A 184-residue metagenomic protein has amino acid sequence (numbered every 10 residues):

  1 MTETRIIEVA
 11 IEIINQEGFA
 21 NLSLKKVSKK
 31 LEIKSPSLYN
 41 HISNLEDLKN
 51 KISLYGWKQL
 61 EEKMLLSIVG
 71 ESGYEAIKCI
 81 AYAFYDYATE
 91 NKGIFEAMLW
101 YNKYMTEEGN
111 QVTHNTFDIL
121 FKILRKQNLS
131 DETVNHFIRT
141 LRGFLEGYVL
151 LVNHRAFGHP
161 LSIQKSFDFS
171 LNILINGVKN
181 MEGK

Functional and structural regions predicted by a protein language model:
M1-E17, N21, K26, K30 (+1 more regions): Basic, helix-initiating cap at the start of DNA-binding domains
R5, I14, L48-G56, F95-M98 (+2 more regions): Alpha-helical DNA-contacting segments of helix-turn-helix folds
L31-I42: Short hydrophobic/aromatic patch on the recognition helix
I52, G56, L60, I80 (+6 more regions): Hydrophobic/aromatic residues within well-ordered alpha-helical segments
L54-C79, F117-K126: Amphipathic alpha-helical linker/stalk segments
L65-G93, D131, F137-L141: Hydrophobic alpha-helical connector segments
A97, G143-P160, I175-G183: Amphipathic C-terminal alpha-helical segment
K103-R139, K165-N176: Amphipathic alpha-helical packing segments from all-alpha helical-bundle domains
